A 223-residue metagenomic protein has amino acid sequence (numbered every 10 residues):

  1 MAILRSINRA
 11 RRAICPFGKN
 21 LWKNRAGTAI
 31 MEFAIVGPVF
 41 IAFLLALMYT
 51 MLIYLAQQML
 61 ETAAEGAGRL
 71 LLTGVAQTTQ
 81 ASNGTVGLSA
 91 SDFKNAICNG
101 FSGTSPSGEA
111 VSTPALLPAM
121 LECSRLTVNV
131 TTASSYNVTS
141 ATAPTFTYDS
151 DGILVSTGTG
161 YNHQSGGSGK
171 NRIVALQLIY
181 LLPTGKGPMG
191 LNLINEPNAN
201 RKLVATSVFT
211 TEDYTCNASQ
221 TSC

Functional and structural regions predicted by a protein language model:
A2-G103: Alpha-helical assembly-interface signal, strongest on the long, hydrophobic N-terminal helix that forms
R5, P183-C223: Low-complexity, S/T/G/P-rich flexible repeat/linker segments used as non-globular hinges and stalks within
R69-K170: Short amphipathic secondary-structure patches
C123, N171-I173, K202-V204: Extracytoplasmic
V130-T132, L178-Y180, T211: Flexible glycine-/small-residue-rich
N162-P197: Soluble extracytoplasmic domains of inner/organellar membrane proteins
